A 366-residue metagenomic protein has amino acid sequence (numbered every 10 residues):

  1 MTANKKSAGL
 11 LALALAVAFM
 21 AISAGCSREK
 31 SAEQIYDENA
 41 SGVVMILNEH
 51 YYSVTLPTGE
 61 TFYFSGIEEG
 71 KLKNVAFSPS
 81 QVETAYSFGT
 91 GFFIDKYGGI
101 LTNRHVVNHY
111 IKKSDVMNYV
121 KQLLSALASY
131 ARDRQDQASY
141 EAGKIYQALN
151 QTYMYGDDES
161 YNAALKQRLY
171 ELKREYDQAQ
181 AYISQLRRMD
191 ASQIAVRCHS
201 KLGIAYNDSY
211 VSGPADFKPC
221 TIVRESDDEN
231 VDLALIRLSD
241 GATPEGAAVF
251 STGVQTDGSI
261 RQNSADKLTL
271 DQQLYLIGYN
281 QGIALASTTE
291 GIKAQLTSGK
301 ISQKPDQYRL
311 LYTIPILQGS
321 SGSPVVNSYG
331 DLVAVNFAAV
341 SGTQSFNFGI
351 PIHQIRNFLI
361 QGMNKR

Functional and structural regions predicted by a protein language model:
T2-A12: Bacterial N-terminal signal peptides that target proteins for export
I22-G25: C-terminal motif of bacterial Sec signal peptides marking the signal peptidase cleavage site
E29, G98-I111, I145-L149, A164 (+6 more regions): Conserved active-site neighborhood of the chymotrypsin/trypsin-like protease fold
K30-E33, A76-Y97, N103, T221 (+1 more regions): A conserved glycine-rich beta-strand in the N-terminal activation segment of trypsin-fold
S31-A32, Y86, Y210-E229, A248 (+3 more regions): Flexible, gly/ser-rich surface segments that form the specificity/activation loops bordering the active-site cleft
E38-F77, L274: A short, Trp-centered hydrophobic/proline-enriched beta-strand micro-motif
F92-F93, T269, P315-N336: Catalytic nucleophile loop of clan PA
Y110-A191, V333-R366: C-terminal cap/linker of serine protease catalytic domains
